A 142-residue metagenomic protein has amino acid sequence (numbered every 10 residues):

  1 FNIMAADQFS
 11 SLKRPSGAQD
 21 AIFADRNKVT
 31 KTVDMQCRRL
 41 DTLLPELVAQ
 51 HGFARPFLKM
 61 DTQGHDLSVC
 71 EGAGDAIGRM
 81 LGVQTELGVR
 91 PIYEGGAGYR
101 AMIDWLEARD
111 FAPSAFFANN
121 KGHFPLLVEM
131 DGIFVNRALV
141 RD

Functional and structural regions predicted by a protein language model:
F1-R38: Glycine-rich adenosyl-binding loop in Rossmann-like folds that engage adenosine-containing cofactors
L43-D142: Conserved acidic-Pro-Pro-aromatic motif
